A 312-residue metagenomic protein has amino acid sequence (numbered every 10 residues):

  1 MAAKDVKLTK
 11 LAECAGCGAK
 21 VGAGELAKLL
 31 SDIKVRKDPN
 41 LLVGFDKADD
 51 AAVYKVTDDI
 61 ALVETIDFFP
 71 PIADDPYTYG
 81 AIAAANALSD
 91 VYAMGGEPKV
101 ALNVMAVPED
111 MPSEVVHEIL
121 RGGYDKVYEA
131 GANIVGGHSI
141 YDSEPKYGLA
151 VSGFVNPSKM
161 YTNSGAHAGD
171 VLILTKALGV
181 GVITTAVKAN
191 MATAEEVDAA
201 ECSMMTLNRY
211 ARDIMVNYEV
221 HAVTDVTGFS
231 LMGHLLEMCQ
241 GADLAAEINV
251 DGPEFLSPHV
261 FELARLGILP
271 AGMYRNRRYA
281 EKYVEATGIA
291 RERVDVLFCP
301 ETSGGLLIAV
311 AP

Functional and structural regions predicted by a protein language model:
M1-A93, A132, H167-I173, A177: N-terminal glycine-rich phosphate/pyrophosphate-binding loops that anchor nucleotide-derived ligands and cofactors
A2-C14, E25-K28, D110-N133, D142-P145 (+2 more regions): Glycine-/charge-enriched secondary-structure boundary and capping motifs
D32-V35, T78-I82, G165-H167, V187-M191 (+2 more regions): Short, solvent-exposed amphipathic alpha-helical segments in soluble enzyme and RNA/protein-processing domains
L41-V43, A51-Y54, D90-Y92, Y124 (+6 more regions): A generic local secondary-structure boundary/capping motif
T57-A73, E97-A192: Glycine-rich anion-binding loops of enzyme active sites
P76-A101, E118-E129, L207-H221, V226 (+1 more regions): Small-aliphatic-rich amphipathic alpha-helix that forms the alpha element of a beta-alpha
A150-K159, E195-M215, I289-R291: Active-site glycine-rich loop that binds ribose-phosphate moieties when present
